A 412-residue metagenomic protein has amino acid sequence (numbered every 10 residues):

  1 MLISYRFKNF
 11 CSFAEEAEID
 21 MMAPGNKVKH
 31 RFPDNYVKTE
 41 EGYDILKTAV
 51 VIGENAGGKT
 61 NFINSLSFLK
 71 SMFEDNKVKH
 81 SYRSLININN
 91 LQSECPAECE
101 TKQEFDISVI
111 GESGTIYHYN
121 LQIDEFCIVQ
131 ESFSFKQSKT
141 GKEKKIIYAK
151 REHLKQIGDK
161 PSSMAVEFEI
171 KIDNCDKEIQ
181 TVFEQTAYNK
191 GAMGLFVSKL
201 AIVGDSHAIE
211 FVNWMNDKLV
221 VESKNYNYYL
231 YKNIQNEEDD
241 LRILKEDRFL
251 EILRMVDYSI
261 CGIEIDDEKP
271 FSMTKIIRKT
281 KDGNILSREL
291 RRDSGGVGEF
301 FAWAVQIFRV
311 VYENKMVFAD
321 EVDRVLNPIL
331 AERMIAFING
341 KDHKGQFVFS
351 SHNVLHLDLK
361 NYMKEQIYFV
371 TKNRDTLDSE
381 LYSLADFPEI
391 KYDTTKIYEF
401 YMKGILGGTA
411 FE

Functional and structural regions predicted by a protein language model:
M1-S4, R333-E412: C-terminal lobe/lid and adjacent interdomain/linker elements of RecA-like ASCE P-loop ATPase modules
L2-F68: Pre-Walker A-like glycine/lysine-rich segment at the N-terminus of P-loop NTPase domains
F10, E321-V325, V354: Conserved Walker B
Y43-N90, F300-F301, Q306: Phosphate-binding glycine-rich loops of NTP-binding sites
T48-E54, E268-F308, Y312-L326: Conserved ABC ATPase signature
D75-T101, V109-G114, I123-D124: Short N-terminal edge-element motif at the start of the domain
H118-I265: Electropositive, glycine-dotted interaction segments that contact anionic polymers or phosphate-rich ligands
N327-E332: Short alpha-helix of the ABC ATPase nucleotide-binding domain corresponding to the H-loop/switch region
